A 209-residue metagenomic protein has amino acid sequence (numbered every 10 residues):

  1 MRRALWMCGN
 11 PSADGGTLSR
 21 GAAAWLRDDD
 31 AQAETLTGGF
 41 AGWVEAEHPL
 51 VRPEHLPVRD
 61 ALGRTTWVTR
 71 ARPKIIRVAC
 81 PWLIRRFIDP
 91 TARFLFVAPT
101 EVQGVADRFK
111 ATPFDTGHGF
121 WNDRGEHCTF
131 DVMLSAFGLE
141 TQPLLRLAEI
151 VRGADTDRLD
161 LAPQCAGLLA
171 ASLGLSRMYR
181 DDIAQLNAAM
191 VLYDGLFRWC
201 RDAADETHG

Functional and structural regions predicted by a protein language model:
M1-C8, D14-K74, C80-P81, R108 (+4 more regions): Rhodanese-like catalytic fold shared by cysteine-dependent sulfurtransferases and DSP/PTP-type phosphatases
P11-S12, V97: Short beta-strand segments
I76-R77, L186: Active-site-proximal structural scaffolding
I88-P90: A charge-rich, low-complexity, intrinsically flexible signal that marks solvent-exposed coils, linkers, repeats
R93-Q103: A short beta-strand-loop structural module common to alpha/beta enzyme folds
A136-G209: A charged, amphipathic interaction segment
